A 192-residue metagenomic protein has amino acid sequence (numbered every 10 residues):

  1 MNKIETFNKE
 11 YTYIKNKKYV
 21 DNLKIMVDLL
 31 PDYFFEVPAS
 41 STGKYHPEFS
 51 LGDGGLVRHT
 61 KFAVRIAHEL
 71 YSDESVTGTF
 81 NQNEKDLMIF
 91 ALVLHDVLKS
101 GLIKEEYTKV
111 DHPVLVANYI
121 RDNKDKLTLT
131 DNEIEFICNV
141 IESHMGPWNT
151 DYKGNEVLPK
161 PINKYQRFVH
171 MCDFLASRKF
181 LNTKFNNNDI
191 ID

Functional and structural regions predicted by a protein language model:
M1-L102: Acidic/His-rich, divalent-metal-binding segments that scaffold phosphate/diphosphate chemistry
H59, H95, H112-P113, H144-M145: Histidine-centered active-site/metal-ligand motif
A63-A67, K109-L127: An active-site-proximal "capping" alpha-helix that borders the catalytic cofactor pocket
G78-T79, M88, T128-I191: Histidine/acidic-rich helix-loop-helix segments that form or flank divalent-metal centers in metalloenzyme catalytic
D96-I103, G146-Y152: Secretory-pathway/luminal and periplasmic proteins that interact with or process carbohydrate-rich
K104-T108: Metal-dependent catalytic cores of enzymes that make or break cyclic nucleotides and related phosphoester linkages
